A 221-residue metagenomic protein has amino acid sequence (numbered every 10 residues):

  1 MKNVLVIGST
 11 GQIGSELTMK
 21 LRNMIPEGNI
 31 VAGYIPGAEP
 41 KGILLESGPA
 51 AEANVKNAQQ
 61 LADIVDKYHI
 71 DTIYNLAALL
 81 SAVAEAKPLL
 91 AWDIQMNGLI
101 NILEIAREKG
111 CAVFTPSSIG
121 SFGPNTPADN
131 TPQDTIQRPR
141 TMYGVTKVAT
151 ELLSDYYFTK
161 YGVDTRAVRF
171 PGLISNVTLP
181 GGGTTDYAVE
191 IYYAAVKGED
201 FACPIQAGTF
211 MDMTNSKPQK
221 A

Functional and structural regions predicted by a protein language model:
V4-M24: N-terminal Rossmann NAD(P)H-binding glycine-rich loop of SDR-like oxidoreductase domains
I7, G33, I73-L79, V113-I119 (+1 more regions): SDR active-site strand-loop-helix element
P26-E39: Conserved glycine-rich Rossmann-like NAD(P)H-binding loop of the short-chain dehydrogenase/reductase
L45-N57: Rossmann-fold cofactor-recognition segment
V55-I94: NAD(P)H-binding glycine-rich loop region in Rossmannoid oxidoreductase-like domains and their noncatalytic homologs
N75, I100-M142: Conserved Rossmann-fold NAD(P)-dependent oxidoreductase catalytic core, especially the SDR/UDP-sugar
I94-L99, T146-K147: Short alpha-helix in the Rossmann-fold core of NAD(P)-dependent oxidoreductases
D155-K220: NAD(P)-dependent short-chain dehydrogenase/reductase
